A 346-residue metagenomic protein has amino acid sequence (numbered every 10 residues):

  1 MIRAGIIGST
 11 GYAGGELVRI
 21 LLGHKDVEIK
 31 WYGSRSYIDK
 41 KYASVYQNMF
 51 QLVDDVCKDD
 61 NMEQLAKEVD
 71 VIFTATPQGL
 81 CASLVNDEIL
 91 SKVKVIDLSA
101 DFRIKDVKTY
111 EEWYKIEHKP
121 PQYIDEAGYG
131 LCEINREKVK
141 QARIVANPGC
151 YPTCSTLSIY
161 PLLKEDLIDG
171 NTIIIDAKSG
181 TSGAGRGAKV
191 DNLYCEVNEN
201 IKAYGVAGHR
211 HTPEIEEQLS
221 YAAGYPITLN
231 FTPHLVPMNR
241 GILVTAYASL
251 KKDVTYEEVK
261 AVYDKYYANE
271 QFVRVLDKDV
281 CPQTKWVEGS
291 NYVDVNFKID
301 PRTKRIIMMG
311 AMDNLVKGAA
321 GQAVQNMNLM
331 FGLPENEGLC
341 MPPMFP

Functional and structural regions predicted by a protein language model:
M1-E199, Y204-V206, K298-P301, F345-P346: N-terminal Rossmann-like NAD(P) cofactor-binding subdomain of oxidoreductases, focused on the glycine-rich
Y12, E126, T153-L157, V206-E214 (+5 more regions): Conserved active-site and cofactor/substrate-binding residues in soluble primary-metabolism enzymes
V18, T156-L163, T212-E216, D264 (+2 more regions): Predominant activation on well-ordered alpha-helical scaffold segments within soluble catalytic domains
L22-D26, K164-I168, H209, E217-G224 (+4 more regions): Generic secondary-structure signature for well-ordered alpha-helical cores
A142, E199-I201, G241-T245, R305-I307: Short, solvent-exposed beta-strand edge segments and adjacent coil->beta transition regions
A203-A207, H234-V236, T284-V287: Short Gly/Pro-enriched turn/cap motifs at secondary-structure boundaries
G208-F231, L235-N239, L243-T245: Oxyanion-binding "anion nests"
V244-P346: C-terminal active-site/capping subdomain that shapes the small-molecule cofactor and substrate pocket of enzyme
